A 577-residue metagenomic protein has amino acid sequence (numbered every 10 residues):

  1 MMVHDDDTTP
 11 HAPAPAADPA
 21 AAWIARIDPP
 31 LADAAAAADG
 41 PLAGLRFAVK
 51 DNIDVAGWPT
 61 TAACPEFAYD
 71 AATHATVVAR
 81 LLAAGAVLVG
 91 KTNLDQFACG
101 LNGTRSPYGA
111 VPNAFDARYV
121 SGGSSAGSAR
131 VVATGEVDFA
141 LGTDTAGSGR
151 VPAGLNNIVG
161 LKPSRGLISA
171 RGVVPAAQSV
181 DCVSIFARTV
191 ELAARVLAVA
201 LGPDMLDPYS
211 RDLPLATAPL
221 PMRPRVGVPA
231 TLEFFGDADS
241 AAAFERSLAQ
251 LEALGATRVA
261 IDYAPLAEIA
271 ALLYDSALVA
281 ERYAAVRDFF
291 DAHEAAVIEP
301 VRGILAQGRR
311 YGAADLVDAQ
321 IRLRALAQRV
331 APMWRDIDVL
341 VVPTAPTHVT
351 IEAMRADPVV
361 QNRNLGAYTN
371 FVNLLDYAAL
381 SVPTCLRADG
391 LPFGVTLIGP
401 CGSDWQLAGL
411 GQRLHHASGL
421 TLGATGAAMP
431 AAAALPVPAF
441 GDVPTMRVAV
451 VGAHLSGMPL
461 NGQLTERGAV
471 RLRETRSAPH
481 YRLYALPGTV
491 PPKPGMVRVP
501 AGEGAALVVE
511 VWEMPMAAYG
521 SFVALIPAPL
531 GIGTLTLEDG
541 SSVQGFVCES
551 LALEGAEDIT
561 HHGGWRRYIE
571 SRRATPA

Functional and structural regions predicted by a protein language model:
M1-D70, A75, F97-G100, F244 (+2 more regions): Short, well-ordered alpha-helical
D33, K162-A242, P265, G409-Q412 (+1 more regions): A short helix-breaking turn/cap at a secondary-structure junction
G40-A56, L88-K91, G172, G227 (+1 more regions): ATP-grasp fold ATP-binding core
L42-C64, R223-R225, A277-A331, P383-L391: Short helix-loop capping/hinge segments that flank enzyme active sites or metal/cofactor-binding pockets
G44, A83, T134, D138 (+8 more regions): Glycine-rich, small-residue loops and helix-cap segments that act as flexible hinges at active-site edges
F47, I53-A56, R80, C182 (+4 more regions): Gly/Ser-rich, acidic/histidine-flanked active-site/gating loops
T61-A68, L460-S477: Short Gly/aromatic-enriched secondary-structure transition segments
H74, A79-L197, N373-T396: Short glycine/serine-rich loop segments
